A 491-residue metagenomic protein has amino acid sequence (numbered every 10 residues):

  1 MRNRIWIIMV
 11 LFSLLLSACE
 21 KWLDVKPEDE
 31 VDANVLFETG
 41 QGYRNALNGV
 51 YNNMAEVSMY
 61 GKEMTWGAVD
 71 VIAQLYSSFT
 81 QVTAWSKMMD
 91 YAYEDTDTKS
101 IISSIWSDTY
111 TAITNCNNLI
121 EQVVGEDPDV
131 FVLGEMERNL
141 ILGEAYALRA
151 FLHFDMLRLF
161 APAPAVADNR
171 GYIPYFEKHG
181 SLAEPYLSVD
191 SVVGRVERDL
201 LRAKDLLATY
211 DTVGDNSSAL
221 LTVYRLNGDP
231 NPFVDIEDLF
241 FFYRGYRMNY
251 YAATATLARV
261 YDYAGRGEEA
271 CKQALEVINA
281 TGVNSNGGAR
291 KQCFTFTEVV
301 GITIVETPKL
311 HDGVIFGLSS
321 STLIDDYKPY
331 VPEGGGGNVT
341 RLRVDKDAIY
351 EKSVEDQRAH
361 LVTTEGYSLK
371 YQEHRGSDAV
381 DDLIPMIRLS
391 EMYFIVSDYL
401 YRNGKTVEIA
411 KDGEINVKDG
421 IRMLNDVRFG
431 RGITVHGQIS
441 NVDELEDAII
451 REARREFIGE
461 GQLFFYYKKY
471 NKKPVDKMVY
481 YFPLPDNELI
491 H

Functional and structural regions predicted by a protein language model:
M1-E28: Bacterial Sec-dependent N-terminal signal peptides
C19-V71, S320, I421, N425 (+1 more regions): Membrane-proximal, proline-rich intrinsically disordered regions
R44, T83-F160, L182-D190, L206-L207 (+5 more regions): Conserved, well-structured interaction surfaces
N115, V192, D199, L206 (+4 more regions): Alpha-helical solenoid repeat scaffolds, predominantly canonical TPR units
D155, P162, D229, Y263 (+3 more regions): Alpha-helix C-terminal capping/termination sites
T209, L221-I236, F240-Y250, D262-L389 (+7 more regions): Hydrophobic-face positions in mid-chain alpha helices that act as interaction patches
